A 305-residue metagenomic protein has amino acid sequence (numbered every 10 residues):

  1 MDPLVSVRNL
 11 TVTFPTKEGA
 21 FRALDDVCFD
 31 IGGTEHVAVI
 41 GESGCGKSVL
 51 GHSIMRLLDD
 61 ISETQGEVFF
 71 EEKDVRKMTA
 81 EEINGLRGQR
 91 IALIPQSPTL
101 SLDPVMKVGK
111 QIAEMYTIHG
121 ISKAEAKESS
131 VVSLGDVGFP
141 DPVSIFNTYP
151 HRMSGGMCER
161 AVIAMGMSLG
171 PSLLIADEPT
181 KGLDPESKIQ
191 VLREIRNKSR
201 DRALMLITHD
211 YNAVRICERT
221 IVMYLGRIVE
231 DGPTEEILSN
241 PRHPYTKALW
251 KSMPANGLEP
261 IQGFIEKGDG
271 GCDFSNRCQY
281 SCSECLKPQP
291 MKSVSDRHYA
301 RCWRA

Functional and structural regions predicted by a protein language model:
P3, V143-S144, D231-A305: Short catalytic/signature loops enriched in Gly
E63-D74: Conserved ABC transporter NBD signature motif
V75-A92, I118, E236-P241: ABC ATPase NBD coupling module
S168-S172, D201: A short, proline-enriched helix->beta-strand linker immediately N-terminal to the Walker B motif in ABC-type P-loop
L174-D177: Catalytic Walker B motif of ABC-type/P-loop ATPase nucleotide-binding domains
P179-G257: P-loop NTP-binding/switch modules centered on Walker-like glycine-rich loops
